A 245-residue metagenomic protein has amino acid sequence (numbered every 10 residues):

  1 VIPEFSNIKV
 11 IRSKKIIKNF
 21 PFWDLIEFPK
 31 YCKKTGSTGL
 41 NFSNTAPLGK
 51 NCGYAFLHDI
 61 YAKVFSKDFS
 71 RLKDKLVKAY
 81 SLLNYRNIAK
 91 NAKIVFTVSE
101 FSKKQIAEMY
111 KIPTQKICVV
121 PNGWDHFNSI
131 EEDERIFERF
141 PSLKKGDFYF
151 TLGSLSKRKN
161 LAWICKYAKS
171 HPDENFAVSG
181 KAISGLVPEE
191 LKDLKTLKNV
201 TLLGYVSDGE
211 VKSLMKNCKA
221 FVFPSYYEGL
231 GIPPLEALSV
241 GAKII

Functional and structural regions predicted by a protein language model:
V1-I245: Carbohydrate transferase catalytic cores enriched for Leloir-type hexosyltransferases
